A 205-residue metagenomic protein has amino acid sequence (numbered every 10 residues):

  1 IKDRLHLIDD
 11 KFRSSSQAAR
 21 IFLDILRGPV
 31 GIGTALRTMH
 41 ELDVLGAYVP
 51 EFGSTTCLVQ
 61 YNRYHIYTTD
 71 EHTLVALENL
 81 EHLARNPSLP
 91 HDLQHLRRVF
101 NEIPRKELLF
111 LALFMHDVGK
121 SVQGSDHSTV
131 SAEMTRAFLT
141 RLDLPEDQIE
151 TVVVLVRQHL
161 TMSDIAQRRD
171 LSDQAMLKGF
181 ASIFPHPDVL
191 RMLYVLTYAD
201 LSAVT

Functional and structural regions predicted by a protein language model:
K2-H127, A137: Acidic/His-rich, divalent-metal-binding segments that scaffold phosphate/diphosphate chemistry
T68-T69, L96-T205: Divalent metal-dependent catalytic cores for phosphoryl transfer on phosphate-bearing substrates
